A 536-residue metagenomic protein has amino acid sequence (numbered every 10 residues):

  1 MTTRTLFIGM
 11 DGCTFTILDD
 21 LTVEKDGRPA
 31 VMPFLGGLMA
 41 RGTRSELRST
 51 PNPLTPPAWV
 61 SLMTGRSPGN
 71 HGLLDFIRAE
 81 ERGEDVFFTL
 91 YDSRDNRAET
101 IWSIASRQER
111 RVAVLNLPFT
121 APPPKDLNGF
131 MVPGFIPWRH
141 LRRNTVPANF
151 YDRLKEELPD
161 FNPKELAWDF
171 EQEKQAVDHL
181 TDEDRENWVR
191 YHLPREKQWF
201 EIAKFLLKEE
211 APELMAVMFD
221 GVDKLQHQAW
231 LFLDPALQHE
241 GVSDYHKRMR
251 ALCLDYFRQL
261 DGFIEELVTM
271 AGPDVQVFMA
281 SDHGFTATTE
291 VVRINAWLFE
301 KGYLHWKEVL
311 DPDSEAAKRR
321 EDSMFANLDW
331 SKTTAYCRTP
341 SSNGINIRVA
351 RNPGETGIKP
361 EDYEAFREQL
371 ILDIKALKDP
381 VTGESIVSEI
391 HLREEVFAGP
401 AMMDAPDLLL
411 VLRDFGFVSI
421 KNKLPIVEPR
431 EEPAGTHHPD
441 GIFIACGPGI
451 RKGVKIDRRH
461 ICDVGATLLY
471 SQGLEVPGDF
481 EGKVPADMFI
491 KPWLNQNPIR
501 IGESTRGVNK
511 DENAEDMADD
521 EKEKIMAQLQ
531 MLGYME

Functional and structural regions predicted by a protein language model:
M1-T43: Active-site-proximal N-terminal segment of extracellular/periplasmic enzymes that hydrolyze or transfer
M10-D20, R41-G42, L54, F76-Q108 (+8 more regions): Secreted, luminal/periplasmic, and some membrane-associated catalytic domains that remodel anionic oxygen-ester
F34, Q369, D373, I442 (+4 more regions): Generic recognition of well-ordered alpha-helical segments
R44-R66, L115-P124, M218-G221, G284-A287 (+1 more regions): Short, solvent-exposed turn/loop segments enriched in Gly/Ser/Thr/Pro and often Arg
I136-E210, F219-G221, Q226, L233 (+1 more regions): Extended, H/D-rich, highly charged conserved domains that either
V189-M215, L225-H227, L231-M279, H283 (+2 more regions): A long, amphipathic alpha-helix that forms part of the scaffold/cap immediately adjacent to metal-dependent active
A405, K423, L469, D479-E536: Long, internal low-complexity/basic segments
G416-G465, Y470-S471: Low-complexity, glycine/alanine/valine/leucine- and proline-rich hydrophobic stretches
